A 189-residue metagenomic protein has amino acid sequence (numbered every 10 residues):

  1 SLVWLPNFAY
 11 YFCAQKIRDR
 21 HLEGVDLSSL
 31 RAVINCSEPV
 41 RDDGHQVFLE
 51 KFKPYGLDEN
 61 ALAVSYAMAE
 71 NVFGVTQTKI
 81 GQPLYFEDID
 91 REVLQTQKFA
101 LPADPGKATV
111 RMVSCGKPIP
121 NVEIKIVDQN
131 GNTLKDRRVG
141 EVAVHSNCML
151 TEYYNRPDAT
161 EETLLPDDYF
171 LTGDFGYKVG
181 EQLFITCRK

Functional and structural regions predicted by a protein language model:
L2-W4, K16-A108, E123, N130-N132: Gly/Ser/Thr-rich phosphate-binding loop
W4-L5, I34, V144, C187: Short beta-strand segments
N7, D42, P157-D158: Alpha-helix N-capping/helix-start residues
N7-F8, E38, N147: Alpha-helix N-cap/helix-start capping motif
M112-R137, E141-K189: Conserved ATP-binding/catalytic segment of the ANL
